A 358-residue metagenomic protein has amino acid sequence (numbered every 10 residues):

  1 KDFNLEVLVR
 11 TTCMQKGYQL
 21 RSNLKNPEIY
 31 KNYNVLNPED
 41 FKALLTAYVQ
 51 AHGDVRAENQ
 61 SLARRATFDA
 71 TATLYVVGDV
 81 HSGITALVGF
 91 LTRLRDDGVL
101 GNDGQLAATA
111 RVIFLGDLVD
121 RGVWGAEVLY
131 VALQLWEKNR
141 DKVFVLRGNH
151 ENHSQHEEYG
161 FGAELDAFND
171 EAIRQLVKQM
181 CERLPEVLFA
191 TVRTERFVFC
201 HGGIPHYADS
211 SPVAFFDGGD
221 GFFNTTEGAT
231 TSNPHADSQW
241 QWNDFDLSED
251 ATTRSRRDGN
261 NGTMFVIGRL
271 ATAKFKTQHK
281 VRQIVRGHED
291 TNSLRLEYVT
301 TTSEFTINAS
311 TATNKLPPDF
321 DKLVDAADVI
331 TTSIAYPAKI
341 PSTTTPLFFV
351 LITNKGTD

Functional and structural regions predicted by a protein language model:
K1-D358: Feature recognizes metal-dependent phosphohydrolase scaffolds
